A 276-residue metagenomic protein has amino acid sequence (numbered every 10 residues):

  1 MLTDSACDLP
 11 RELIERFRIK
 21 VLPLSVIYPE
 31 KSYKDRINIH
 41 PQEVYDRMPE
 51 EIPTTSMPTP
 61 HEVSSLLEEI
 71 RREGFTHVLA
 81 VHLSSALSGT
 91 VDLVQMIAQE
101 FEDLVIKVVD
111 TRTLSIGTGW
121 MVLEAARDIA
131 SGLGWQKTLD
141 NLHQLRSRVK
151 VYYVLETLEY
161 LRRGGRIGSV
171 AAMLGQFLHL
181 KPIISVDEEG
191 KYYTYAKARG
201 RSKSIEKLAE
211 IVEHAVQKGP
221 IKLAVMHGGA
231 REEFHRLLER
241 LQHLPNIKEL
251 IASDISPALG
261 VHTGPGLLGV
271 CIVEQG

Functional and structural regions predicted by a protein language model:
L2-P58, E62: N-terminal glycine-rich anion-binding loop in soluble enzyme alpha/beta folds
A6-K20, L24-S25, E68, A86 (+2 more regions): Mixed-charge interfacial surface used for oligomerization/domain docking and macromolecular partner engagement
I39-V44, E73, Q95-E100: A short glycine/small-residue-enriched secondary-structure motif
P49-P53, R72, S147, Q217: Generic surface-pattern signal
P53-P60, A80-L87, T111-S115, D128: Short gly/ser-rich anion-binding loops that grip negatively charged ligand groups
E62-V94: N-terminal glycine-rich phosphate/adenylate-binding segment common to multiple enzyme folds
F75-L79, V105-D110: Short, flexible active-site-proximal loops enriched in glycine and acidic residues
